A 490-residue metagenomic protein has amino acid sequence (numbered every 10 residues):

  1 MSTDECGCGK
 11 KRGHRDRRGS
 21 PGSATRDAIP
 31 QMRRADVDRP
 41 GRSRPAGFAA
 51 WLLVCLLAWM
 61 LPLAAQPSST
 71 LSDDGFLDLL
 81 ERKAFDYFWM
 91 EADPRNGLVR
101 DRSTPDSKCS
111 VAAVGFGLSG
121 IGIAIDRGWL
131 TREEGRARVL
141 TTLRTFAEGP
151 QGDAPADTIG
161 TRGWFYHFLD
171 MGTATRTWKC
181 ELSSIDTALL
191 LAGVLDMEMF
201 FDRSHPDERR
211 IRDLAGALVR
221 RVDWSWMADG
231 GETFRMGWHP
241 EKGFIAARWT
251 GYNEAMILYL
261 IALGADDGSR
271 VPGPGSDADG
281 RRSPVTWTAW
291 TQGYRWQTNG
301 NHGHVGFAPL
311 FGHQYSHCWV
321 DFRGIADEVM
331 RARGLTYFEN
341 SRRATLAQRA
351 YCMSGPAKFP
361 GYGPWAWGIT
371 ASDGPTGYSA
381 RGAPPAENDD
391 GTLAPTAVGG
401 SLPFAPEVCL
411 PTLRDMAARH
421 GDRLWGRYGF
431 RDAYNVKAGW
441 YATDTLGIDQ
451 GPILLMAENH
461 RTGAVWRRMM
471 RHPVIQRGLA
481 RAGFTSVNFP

Functional and structural regions predicted by a protein language model:
M1-C8, R12-G22, R26-Q31, D36: Short, low-complexity, charge-dense intrinsically disordered segments
S2, S43, C55-L56: Intrinsic disorder
D4, T25-R26, G47, A371 (+1 more regions): N-terminal compositionally biased, intrinsically disordered segments and leader/signal-like regions
V37-L52: Bacterial N-terminal signal peptides that target proteins for export
A49-P62: Bacterial N-terminal signal peptides
L63-P67: Boundary at the C-terminal end of the N-terminal hydrophobic targeting segment
S68-P490: Ser/Thr/Asn(+Pro)-rich, low-complexity disordered segments
